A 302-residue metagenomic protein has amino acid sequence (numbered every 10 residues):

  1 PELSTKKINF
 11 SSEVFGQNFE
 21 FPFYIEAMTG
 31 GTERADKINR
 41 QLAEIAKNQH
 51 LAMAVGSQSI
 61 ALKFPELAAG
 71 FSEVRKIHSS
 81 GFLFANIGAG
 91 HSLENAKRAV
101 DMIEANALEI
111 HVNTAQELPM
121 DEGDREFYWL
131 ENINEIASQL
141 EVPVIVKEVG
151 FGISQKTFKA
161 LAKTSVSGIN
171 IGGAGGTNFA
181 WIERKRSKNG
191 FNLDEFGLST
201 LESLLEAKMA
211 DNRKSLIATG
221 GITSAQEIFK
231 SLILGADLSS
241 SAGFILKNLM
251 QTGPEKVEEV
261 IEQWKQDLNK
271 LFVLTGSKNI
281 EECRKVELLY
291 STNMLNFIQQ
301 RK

Functional and structural regions predicted by a protein language model:
P1-F15, F19, N293-L295, Q299-K302: An N-cap/entry alpha-helix motif that binds or orients negatively charged groups
E13-A61: Active-site cofactor/substrate anionic-group-binding motifs, chiefly glycine- and Lys/Arg-rich phosphate-binding loops
F23-E26, L51-G56, F82-I87, N106 (+5 more regions): Hydrophobic faces of well-ordered beta-strands that scaffold small-molecule active sites in alpha/beta enzyme cores
I25, A46, L108, I169 (+3 more regions): Conserved, mostly hydrophobic/aromatic
L67-A85, F127-I145, N189-L216, E262-L271: Alpha-helix-loop-beta-strand connector modules within alpha/beta enzyme cores
L93-G152, T157: Metal-dependent enolase-superfamily TIM-barrel catalytic cores that perform enediolate-based chemistry
A105-W129, T157-A207, M250-T252: Glycine/Thr-rich beta-alpha phosphate-binding loop at enzyme active sites
F191-S215, T219, T223-K302: Alpha/beta catalytic cores of nucleotide-metabolism and tRNA/nucleoside-modifying enzymes
